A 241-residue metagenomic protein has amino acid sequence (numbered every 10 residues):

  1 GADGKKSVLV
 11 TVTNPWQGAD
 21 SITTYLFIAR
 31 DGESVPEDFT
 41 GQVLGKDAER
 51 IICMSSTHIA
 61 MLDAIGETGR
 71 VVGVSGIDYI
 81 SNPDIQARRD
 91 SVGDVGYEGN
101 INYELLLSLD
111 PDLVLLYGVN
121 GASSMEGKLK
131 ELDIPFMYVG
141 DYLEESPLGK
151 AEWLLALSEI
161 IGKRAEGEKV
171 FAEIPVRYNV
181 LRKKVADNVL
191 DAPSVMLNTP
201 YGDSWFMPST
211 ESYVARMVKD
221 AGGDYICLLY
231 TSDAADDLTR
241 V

Functional and structural regions predicted by a protein language model:
G1-S21, G127-L129: Extreme N-terminal leader/targeting regions
V8, W16-L107, L113-N120: A short, structured surface patch at a secondary-structure boundary
L62-G66, E126-K128, P208-T210: Short, solvent-exposed loop/turn and secondary-structure capping segments
E67, L132-D133, A221: Short, structured coil segments at secondary-structure junctions
D112-V114, A122-S204, C227-L229: Extracytoplasmic substrate-binding proteins
Y213-I226: Short helix-loop-beta junction
Y230-D237: Conserved small/polar residues in nucleotide/adenosyl-binding loops
